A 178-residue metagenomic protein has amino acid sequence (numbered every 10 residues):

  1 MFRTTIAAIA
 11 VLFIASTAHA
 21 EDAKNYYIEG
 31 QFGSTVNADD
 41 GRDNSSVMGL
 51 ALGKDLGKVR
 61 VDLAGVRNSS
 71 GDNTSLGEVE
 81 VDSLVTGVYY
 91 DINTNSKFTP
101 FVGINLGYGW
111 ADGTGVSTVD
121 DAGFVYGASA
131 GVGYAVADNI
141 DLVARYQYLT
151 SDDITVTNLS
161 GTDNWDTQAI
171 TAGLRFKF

Functional and structural regions predicted by a protein language model:
M1-N25: Cleavable N-terminal export/targeting peptides
H19-N25, R42, N93-T99, V136-N139: Short loop/turn motifs that connect adjacent beta-strands in outer-membrane beta-barrel proteins
D22-S34, T167: Transmembrane beta-strand segments of Gram-negative outer membrane beta-barrel proteins
S34-L50, D121-G123: Surface-exposed strand-loop-strand hairpins of Gram-negative outer-membrane beta-barrel proteins
L50-V116, D121-F124, Y134, T167-F178: Gram-negative (and chloroplast) outer-membrane scaffold detector with strong preference for beta-barrel transmembrane
D153-I154, F176: Transmitter module of two-component histidine kinases
I154-D163: Solvent-exposed loop segments that connect transmembrane elements
